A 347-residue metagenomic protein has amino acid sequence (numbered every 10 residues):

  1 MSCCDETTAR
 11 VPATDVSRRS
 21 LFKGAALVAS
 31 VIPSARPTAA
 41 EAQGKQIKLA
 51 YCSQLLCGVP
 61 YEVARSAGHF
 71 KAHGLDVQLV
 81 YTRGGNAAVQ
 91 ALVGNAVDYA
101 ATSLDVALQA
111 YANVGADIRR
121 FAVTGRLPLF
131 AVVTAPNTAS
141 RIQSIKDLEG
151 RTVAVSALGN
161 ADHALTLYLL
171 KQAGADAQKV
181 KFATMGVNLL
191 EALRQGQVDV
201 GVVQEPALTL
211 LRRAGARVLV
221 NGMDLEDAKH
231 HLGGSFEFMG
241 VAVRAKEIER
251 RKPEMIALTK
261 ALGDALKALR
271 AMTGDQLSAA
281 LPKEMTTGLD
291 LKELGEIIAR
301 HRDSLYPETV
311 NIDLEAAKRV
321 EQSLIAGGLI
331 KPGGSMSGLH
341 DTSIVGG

Functional and structural regions predicted by a protein language model:
M1-S20, V28-A29: N-terminal secretory signal peptides
C3-C4, E41-M185, D199-E205, V220-G222: Short, glycine-/small- and polar/acidic-enriched structural segments that line small-molecule recognition paths
P33-P37: N-terminal signal peptide c-region/cleavage motif recognized by signal peptidases
V59, R126-V132, A216-R217, E237-V241 (+2 more regions): Small-molecule pocket liners
A72, D224-G234, S304-I312: Short, solvent-exposed loop/beta-turn-alpha elements that line the ligand-binding surface or hinge of extracytoplasmic
N188-P282: Pocket-lining segment of extracytoplasmic ligand-binding domains
I248-L329: Secondary-structure end/capping motifs
K318-G347: Conserved C-terminal helix/tail region of periplasmic/extracytoplasmic solute-binding proteins
